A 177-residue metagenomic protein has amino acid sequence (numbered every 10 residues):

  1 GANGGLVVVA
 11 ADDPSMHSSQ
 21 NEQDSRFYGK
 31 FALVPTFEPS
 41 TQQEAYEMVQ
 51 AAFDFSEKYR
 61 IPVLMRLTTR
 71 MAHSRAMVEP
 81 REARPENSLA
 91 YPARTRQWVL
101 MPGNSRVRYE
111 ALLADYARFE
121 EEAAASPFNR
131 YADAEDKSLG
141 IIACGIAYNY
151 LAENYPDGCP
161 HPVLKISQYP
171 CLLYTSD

Functional and structural regions predicted by a protein language model:
G1-E57: Thiamine diphosphate
G1-N3, Y174-D177: Short intrinsically disordered, low-complexity coil segments enriched in acidic
P39-S176: Flexible, low-complexity linker and terminal segments
